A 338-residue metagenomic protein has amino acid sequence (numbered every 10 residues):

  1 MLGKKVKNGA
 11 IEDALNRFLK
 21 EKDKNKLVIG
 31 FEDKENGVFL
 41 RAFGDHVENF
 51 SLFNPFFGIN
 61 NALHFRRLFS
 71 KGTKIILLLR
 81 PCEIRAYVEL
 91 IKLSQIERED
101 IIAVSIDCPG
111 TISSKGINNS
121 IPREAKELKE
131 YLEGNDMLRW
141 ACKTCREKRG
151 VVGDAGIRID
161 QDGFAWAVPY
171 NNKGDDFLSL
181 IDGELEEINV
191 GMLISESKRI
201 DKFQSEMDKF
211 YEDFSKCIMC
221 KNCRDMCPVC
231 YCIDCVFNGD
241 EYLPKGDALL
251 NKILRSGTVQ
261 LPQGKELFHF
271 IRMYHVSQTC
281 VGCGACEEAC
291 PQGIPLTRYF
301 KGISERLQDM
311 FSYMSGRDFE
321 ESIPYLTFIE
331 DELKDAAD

Functional and structural regions predicted by a protein language model:
M1-F210, F214: Iron-sulfur-associated redox domains of electron-transfer enzymes in respiratory and anaerobic energy metabolism
K4-E12, C220, C283, L296: Generic structural signal for well-ordered, non-membrane alpha-helical segments in soluble metabolic enzymes
A10, S105, M219-N222, V229 (+2 more regions): Generic hydrophobic/packing signal
K24-K26, E97, C223, C286 (+1 more regions): A general structural signal for well-ordered secondary-structure junctions
I29-D33, K74-L77, N171-D175, G191 (+3 more regions): Charged, low-complexity, helix/coiled-coil-prone segments
R80-R85, M137-R149, S215-V236, S277-G293: Local cysteine-cluster metal-coordination motifs and their immediate loop/turn environment, predominantly Fe-S cluster
I194-S215, C232-D338: Ferredoxin-type iron-sulfur electron-transfer modules in oxidoreductases and energy-metabolism complexes
